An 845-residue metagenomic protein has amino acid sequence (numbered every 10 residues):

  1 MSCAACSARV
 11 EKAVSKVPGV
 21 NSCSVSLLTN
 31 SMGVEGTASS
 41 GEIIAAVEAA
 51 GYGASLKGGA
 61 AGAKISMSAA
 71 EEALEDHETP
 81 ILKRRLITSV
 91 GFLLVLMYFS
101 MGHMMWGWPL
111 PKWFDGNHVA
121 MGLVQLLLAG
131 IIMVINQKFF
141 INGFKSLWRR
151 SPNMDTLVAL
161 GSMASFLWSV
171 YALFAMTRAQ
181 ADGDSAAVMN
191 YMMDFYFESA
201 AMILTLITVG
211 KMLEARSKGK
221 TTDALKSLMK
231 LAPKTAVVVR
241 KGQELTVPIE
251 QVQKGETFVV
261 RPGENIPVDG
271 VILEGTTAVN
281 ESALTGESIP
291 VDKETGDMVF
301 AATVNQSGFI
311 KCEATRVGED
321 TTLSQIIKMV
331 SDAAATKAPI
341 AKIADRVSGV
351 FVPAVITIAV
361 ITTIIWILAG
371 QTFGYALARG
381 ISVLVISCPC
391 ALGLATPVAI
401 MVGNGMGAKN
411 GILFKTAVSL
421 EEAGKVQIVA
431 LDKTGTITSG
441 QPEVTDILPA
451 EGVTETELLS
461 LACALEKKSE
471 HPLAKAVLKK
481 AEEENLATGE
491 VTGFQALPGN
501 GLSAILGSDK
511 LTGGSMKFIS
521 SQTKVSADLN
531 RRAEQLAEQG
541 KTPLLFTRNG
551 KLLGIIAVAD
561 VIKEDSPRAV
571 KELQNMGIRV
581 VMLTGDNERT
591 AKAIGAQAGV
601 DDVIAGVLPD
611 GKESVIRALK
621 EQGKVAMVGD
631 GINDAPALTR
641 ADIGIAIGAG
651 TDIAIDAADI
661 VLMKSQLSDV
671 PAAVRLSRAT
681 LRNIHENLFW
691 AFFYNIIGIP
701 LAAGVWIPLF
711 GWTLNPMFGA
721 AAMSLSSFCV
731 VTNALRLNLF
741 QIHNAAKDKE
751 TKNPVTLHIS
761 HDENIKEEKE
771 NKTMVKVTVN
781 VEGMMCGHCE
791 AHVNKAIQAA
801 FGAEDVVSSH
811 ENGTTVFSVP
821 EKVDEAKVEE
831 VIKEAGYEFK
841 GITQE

Functional and structural regions predicted by a protein language model:
M1-A120, K145, Q243-E244, K328-T336 (+1 more regions): Flexible metal-binding regulatory segments at protein termini and peripheral loops
A8, N21, V426, L506-S508 (+3 more regions): Conserved ATP-binding TGD loop and adjacent catalytic N/P-domain core of P-type ATPases
V17-G41, D194-F195, K226-D320, A417-A462 (+2 more regions): Conserved cytosolic catalytic loops of P-type ATPases
S22, I81-T235, R346, G711-P716 (+1 more regions): Transmembrane helix-loop-helix hairpins at the membrane interface
R84, T303, G424-L431, I437-E470 (+3 more regions): ATP-driven catalytic headpiece of P-type ATPases
M105-V119, W148, L167, M406 (+8 more regions): Membrane-embedded alpha-helical bundles of multi-pass transporters
M176-Q180, D184-V188, A201-P262, K293 (+6 more regions): Juxtamembrane coupling segments of multi-pass membrane pumps/enzymes
L284, I343, A378, A391-L465 (+5 more regions): Conserved catalytic phosphorylation-site environment of P-type ATPases
